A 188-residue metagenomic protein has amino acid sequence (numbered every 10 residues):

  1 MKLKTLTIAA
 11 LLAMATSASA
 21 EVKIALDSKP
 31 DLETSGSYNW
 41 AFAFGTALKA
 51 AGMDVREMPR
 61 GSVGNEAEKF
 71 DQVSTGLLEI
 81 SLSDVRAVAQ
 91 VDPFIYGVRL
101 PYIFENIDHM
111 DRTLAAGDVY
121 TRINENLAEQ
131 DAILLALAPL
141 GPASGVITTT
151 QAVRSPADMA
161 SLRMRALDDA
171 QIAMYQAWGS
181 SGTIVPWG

Functional and structural regions predicted by a protein language model:
M1-S19: Gram-negative bacterial Sec-dependent N-terminal signal peptides
K23-F42, R60-G64: Extracytoplasmic "Venus flytrap"
E33-R56, A173: Short, polar/charged alpha-helical segment
T46, E79, D84-W187: Contiguous mixed-secondary-structure segments that line small-molecule binding/active-site clefts of soluble domains
E57-P59, I184: A structural preference for short, hydrophobic beta-strand core positions in alpha/beta folds
E66-F70: Short, hydrophobic alpha-helical packing/hinge segments within bilobed ligand-binding/sensory domains
